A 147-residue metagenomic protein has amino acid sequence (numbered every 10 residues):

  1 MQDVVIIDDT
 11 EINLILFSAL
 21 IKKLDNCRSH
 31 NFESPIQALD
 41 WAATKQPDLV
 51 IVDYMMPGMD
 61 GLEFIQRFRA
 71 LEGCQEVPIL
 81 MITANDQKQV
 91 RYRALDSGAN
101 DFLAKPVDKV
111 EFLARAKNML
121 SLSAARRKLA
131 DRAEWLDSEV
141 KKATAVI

Functional and structural regions predicted by a protein language model:
D8, D53, T83: Active-site residues of response regulator receiver
E11-H30: Two-component/phosphorelay signaling modules centered on CheY-like receiver
A19, E63, Q75, D86-D101: Alpha4 helix (beta4-alpha4-beta5 surface) of REC/receiver domains from two-component response regulators
E33-S34, D60-Q66: Acidic catalytic/metal-coordinating carboxylates
K45-V52: Active-site beta3 strand of CheY-like receiver
P57, K105: A Lys-centered signature of the CheY-like receiver
V107-A116, L120: C-terminal output helix
A124-V146: Amphipathic alpha-helical coiled-coil "transmission" helices that mediate dimerization and conformational coupling
